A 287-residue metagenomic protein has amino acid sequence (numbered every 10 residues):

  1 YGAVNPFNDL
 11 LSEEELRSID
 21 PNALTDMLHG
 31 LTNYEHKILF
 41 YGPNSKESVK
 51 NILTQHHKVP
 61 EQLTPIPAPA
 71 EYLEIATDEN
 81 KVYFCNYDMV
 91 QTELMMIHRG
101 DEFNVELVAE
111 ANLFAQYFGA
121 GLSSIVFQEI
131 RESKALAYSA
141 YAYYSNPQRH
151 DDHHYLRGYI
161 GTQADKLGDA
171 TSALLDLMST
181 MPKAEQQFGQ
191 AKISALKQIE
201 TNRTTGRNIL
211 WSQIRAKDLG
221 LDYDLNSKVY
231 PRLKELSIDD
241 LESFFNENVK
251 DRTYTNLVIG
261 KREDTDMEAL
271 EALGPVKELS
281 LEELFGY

Functional and structural regions predicted by a protein language model:
Y1-I66, Y141-Y287: Charge-rich, well-structured scaffold segments of protease-associated domains
H29-L31, E74, C85-D88, I130 (+1 more regions): A general structural signal for short secondary-structure junctions and capping/turn motifs
N51-I52, L113-Q116, E129, A173: Alpha-helical scaffold segments in soluble metabolic enzymes
P65-I125, Y159, G286-Y287: His/Glu-based metal-binding/catalytic segments typifying zinc-dependent metallopeptidases
E79, Q91-E93, V108-A111, S133-S139 (+3 more regions): Active-site lining segments that contact anionic ligands and/or coordinate catalytic metals
M95-R99, G119-G161: A structural supersecondary motif
E102, G119-A120, E132, L136 (+3 more regions): Short, well-ordered loop/turn and helix-capping segments at boundaries between secondary-structure elements and domains
N104-E106, A111-N112, I130-S133, D222 (+1 more regions): Short, structured coil/loop segments at alpha-helix boundaries
